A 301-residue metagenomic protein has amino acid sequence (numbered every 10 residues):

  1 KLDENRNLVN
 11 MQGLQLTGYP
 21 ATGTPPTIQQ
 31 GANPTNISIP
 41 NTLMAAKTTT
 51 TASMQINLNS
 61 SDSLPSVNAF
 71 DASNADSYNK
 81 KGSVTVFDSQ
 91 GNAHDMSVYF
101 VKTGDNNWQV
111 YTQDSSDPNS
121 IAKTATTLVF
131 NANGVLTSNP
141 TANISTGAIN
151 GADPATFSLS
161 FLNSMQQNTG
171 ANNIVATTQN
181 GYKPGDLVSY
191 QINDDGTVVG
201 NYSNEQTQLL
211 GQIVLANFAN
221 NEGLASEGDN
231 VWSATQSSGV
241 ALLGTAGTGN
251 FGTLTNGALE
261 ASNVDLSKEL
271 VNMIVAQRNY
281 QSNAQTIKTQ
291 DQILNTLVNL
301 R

Functional and structural regions predicted by a protein language model:
K1-N272, N279: Small/polar low-complexity and glycine-rich loop motifs
N283: Acidic/polar, glycine-anchored loop/turn motif associated with catalytic or activation segments that engage anionic
T286-L294: Short segments within alpha-helical structural elements
I293-R301: Structured functional modules or segments
